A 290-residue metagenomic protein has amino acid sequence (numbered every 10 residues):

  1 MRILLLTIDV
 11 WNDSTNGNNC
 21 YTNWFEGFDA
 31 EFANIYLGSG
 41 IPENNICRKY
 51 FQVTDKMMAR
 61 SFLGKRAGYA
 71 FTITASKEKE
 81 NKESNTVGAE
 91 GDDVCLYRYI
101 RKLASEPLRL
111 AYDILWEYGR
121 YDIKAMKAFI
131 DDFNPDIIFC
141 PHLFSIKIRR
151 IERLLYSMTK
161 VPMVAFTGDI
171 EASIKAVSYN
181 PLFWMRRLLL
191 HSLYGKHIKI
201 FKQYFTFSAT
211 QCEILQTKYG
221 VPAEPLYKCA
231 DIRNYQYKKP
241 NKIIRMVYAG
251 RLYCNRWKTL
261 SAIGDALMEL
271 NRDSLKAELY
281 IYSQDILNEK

Functional and structural regions predicted by a protein language model:
M1-E83, T159, A223, D231 (+1 more regions): N-terminal subdomain of nucleotide-sugar transferases
I3, I137, P141, L154-I174: Active-site proximal beta-strand in glycosyltransferases
I8-V10, F166-E171, Y227-K228: Histidine-centered beta-alpha loop that forms part of the nucleotide-sugar donor binding/catalytic region in diverse
A75-I137: Conserved nucleotide-sugar donor-binding subdomain of glycosyltransferases
Y121-K124, R150-M158, E171, W184-Y204: Membrane-proximal helix-turn-helix segments that form the acceptor-binding/catalytic region of lipid-linked
F144, T210-C212, I286-L287: Alpha-helix capping/helix-boundary segments
T210, L226-C229: Carbohydrate-associated surface elements
D231-N234, K239-K290: Conserved catalytic-core segment of nucleotide-activated headgroup transferases in glycan assembly
